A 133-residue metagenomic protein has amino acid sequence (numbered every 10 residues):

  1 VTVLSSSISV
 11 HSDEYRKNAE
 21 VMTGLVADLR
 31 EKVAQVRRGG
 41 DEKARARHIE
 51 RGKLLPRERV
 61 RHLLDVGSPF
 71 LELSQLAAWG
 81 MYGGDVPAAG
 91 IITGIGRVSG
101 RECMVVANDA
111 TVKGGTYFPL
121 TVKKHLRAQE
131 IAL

Functional and structural regions predicted by a protein language model:
V1-L133: Terminal-region recognition feature
